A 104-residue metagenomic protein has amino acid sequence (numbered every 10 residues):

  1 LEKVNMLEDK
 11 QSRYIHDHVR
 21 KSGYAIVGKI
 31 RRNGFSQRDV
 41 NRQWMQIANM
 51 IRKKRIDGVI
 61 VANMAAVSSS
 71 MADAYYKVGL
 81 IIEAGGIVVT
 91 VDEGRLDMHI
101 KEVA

Functional and structural regions predicted by a protein language model:
L1-A104: Short, structured surface patches at the beginning of a domain
